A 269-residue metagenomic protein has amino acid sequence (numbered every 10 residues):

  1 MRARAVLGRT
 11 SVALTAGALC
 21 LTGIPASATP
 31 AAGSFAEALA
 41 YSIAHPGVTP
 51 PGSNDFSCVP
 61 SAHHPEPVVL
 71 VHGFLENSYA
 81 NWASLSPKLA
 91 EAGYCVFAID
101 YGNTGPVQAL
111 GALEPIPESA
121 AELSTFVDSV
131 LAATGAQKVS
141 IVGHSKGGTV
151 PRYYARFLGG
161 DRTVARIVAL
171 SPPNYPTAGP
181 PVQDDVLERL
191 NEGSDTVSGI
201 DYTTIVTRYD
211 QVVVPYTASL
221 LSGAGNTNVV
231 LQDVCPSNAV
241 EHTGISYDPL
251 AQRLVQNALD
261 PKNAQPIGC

Functional and structural regions predicted by a protein language model:
M1-T29: Secretory targeting and sorting signals
A13-G17, T22-G23, I116-S119, Y154 (+1 more regions): Hydrophobic alpha-helical membrane segments, chiefly transmembrane helices and signal peptide h-regions, characterized
A31-V48, N54-S57, S61-K138: Active-site catalytic motif of lipid deacylating hydrolases and related acyltransferases
V71-H72, V96-I99, P117-S198, I205 (+1 more regions): Serine-dependent carboxylesterase/thioesterase catalytic core of lipase-like alpha/beta-hydrolase/SGNH enzymes
S78-A80, G105-A109, T149-R152, P176-G179 (+2 more regions): Extracytoplasmic/secreted cell-surface and envelope-processing proteins
L85, A92, T163, S222-A224: Short, structured coil segments at secondary-structure junctions
P87, E91, R156-F157, N257: Short, well-ordered alpha-helices that flank and scaffold nucleotide-derived cofactor binding pockets
V197-C269: C-terminal catalytic-base region of ester-bond hydrolases, centering on the histidine of the charge-relay
